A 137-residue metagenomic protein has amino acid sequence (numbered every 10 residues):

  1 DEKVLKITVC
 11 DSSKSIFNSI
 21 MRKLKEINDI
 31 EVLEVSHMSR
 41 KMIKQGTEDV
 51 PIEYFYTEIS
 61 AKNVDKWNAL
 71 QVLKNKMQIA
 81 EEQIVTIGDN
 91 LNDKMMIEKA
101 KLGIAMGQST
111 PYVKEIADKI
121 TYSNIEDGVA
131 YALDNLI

Functional and structural regions predicted by a protein language model:
D1-V85: Conserved acidic, metal-coordinating active-site core of Asp-based, Mg2+-dependent phosphoryl-transfer enzymes
E58-I137: Mg2+-dependent phosphoryl-transfer enzymes with acidic/Ser/Thr/Gly-rich catalytic loops
